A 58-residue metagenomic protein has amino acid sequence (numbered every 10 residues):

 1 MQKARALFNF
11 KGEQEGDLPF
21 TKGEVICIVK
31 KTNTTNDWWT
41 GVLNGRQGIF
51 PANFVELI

Functional and structural regions predicted by a protein language model:
M1-I58: Src homology 3 (SH3)-mediated interaction modules
